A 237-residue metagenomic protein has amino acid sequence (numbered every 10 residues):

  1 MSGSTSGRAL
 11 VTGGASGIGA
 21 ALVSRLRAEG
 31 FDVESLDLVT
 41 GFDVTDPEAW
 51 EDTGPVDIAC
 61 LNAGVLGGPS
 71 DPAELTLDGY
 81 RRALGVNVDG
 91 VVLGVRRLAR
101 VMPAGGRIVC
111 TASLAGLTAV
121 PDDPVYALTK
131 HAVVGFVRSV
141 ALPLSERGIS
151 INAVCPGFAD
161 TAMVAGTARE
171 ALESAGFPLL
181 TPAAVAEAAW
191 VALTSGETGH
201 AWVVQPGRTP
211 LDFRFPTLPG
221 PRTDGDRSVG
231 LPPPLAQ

Functional and structural regions predicted by a protein language model:
A15, V23: N-terminal Rossmann NAD(P)H-binding glycine-rich loop of SDR-like oxidoreductase domains
S70-P72, G79-R81: Substrate-binding pocket helix/loop in short-chain dehydrogenase/reductase
A73, V120-V125, E146: Active-site loop immediately N-terminal to the catalytic Tyr-X3-Lys motif of short-chain dehydrogenase/reductase
V95, T129: Active-site helix of classical SDR
R100, L142-P143: Alpha-helical segment proximal to the catalytic Tyr-Lys
S113: Residue(s) in the substrate-gating loop at a strand-loop-helix junction that position the organic substrate next
A153, R169-T217: C-terminal helical subdomain
